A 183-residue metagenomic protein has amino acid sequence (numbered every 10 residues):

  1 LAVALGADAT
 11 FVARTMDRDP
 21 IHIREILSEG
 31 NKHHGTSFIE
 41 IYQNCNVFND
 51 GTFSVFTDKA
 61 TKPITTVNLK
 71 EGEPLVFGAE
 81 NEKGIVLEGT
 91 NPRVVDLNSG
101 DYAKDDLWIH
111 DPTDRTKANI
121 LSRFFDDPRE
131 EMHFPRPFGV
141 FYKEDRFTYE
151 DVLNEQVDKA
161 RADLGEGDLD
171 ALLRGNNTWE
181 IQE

Functional and structural regions predicted by a protein language model:
L1-T113: Glycine-rich ThDP/TPP pyrophosphate-binding loop and its adjacent helix/strand module within ThDP-dependent enzymes
I64-T65, L69, P74-E183: Conserved acidic/glycine
